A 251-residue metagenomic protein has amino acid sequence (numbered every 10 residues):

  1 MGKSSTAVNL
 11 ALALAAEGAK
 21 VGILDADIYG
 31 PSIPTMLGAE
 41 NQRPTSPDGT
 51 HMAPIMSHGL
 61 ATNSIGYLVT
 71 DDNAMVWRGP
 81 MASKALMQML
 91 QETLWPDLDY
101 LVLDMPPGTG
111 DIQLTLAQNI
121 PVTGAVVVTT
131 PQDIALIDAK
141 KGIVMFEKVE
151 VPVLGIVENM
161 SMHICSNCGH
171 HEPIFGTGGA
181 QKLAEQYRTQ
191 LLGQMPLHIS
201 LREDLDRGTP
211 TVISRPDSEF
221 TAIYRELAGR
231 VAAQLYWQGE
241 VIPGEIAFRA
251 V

Functional and structural regions predicted by a protein language model:
M1-D25, I143: Walker A/P-loop phosphate-binding motif and the immediately C-terminal alpha-helix
L14, A19-W77, S83-Q91: Phosphate-binding loop that captures ATP/GTP phosphates
H58-A61, P96-L101, G124: Loop/turn-to-beta-strand initiation segments
N63, M105, Q118, E226: Glycine-rich phosphate-binding loops of nucleotide-dependent enzymes
D99-Y100, P106-R207: Conserved catalytic-core segment of NTP-binding enzymes
R207-F220: C-terminal boundary of histidine-terminating zinc-finger modules
D217-Y236: Histidine-centered active-site loop/cap adjacent to the catalytic His in serine esterases/O-acetyl transfer systems
E226, R230, G239-V251: A short, charged, Gly/Pro-tolerant segment at domain boundaries
